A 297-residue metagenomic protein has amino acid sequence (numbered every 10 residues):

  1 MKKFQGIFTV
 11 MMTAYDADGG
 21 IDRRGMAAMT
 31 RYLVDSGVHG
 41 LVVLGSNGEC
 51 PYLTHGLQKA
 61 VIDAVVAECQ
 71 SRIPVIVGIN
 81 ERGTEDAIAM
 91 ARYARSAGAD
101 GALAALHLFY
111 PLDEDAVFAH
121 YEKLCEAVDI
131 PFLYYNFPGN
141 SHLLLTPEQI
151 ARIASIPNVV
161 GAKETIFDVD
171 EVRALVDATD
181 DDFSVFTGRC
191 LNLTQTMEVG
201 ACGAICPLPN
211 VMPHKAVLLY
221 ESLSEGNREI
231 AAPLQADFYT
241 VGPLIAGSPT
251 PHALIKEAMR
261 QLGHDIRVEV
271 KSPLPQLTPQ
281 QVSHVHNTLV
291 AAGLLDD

Functional and structural regions predicted by a protein language model:
K2-T9, A14-L144, M259: Active-site beta->alpha loop and helix N-cap motifs at the rims of alpha/beta catalytic domains
G6-T13, Y32, S36-V38, E198-A201 (+2 more regions): C-terminal alpha-helical cap/extension of soluble enzyme domains
A17, R23, H55, P147 (+3 more regions): Alpha-helix N-capping/helix-start residues
A17-G20, E114, I150, P275 (+1 more regions): Short capping/connector residues at structural and topological boundaries
M26, Q58, I62, A87 (+8 more regions): A general structural signal for well-ordered alpha-helical segments in protein cores
L53-G56, A89, E114-V117, L145-P147 (+4 more regions): Short secondary-structure transition/capping segments
A67-I73, S96-G98, V128-I130, S155-N158 (+3 more regions): Short helix-capping segments at alpha-helix termini
E126, P138-Y239, I245-A246: Catalytic alpha/beta core domains of metabolic enzymes, predominantly
